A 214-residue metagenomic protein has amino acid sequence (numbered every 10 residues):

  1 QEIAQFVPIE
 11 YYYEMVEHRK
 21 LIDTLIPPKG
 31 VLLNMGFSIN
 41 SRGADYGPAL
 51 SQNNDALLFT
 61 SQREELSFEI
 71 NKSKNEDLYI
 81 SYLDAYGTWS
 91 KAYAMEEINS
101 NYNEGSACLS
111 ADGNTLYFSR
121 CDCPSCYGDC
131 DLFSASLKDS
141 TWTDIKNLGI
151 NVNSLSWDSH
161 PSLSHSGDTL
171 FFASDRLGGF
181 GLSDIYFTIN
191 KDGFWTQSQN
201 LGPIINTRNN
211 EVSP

Functional and structural regions predicted by a protein language model:
E2-P214: Short, conserved micro-motifs composed of acidic
